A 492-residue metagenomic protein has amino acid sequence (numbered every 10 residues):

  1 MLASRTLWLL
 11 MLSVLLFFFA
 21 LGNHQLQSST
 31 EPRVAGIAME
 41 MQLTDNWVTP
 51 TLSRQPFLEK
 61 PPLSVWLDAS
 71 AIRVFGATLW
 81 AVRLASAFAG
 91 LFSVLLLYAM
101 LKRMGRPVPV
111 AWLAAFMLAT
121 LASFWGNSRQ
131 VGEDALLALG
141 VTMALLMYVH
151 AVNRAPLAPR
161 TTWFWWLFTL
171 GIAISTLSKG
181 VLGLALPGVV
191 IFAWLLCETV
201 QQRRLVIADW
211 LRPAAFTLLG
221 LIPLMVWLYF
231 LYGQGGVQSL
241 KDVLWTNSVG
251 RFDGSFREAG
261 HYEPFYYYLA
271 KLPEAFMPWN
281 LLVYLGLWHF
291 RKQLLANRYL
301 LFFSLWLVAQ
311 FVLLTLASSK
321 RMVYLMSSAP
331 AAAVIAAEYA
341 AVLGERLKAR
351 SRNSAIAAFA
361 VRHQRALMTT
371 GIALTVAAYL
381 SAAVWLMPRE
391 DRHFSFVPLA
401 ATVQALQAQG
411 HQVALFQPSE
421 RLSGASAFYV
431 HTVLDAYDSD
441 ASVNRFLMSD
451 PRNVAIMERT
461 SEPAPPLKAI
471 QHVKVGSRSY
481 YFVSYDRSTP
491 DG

Functional and structural regions predicted by a protein language model:
M1-L347, W385-R389, G424-A427, Q471-S484: Membrane-integral, polyisoprenol-dependent glycosyltransferases of the GT-C/oligosaccharyltransferase superfamily
R5-T6, N23-H24, L101, L367-I372 (+1 more regions): Short low-complexity stretches enriched in small and charged residues
L96, R352-A357, L367, I456-L467: Short secondary-structure transition/capping segments
M322-L325, A336-A337, E345, M368 (+3 more regions): Extended hydrophobic-aromatic, low-complexity segments
A341-A382: Signature aromatic-anchored transmembrane alpha helix within multi-pass, membrane-resident enzymes that catalyze glycan
T375-R487: Short periplasmic/luminal acceptor-recognition loop of GT-C membrane glycosyltransferases, typified by
T489-G492: Short, solvent-exposed mixed-charge patches
